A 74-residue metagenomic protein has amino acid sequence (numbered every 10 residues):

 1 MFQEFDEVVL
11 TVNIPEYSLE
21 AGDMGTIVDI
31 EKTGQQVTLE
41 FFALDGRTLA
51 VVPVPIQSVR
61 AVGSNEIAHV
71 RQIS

Functional and structural regions predicted by a protein language model:
F2-V70: Basic/aromatic-rich interaction segments and small domains that mediate binding to polyanionic partners
I73-S74: Extended, low-polarity transmembrane helix blocks
